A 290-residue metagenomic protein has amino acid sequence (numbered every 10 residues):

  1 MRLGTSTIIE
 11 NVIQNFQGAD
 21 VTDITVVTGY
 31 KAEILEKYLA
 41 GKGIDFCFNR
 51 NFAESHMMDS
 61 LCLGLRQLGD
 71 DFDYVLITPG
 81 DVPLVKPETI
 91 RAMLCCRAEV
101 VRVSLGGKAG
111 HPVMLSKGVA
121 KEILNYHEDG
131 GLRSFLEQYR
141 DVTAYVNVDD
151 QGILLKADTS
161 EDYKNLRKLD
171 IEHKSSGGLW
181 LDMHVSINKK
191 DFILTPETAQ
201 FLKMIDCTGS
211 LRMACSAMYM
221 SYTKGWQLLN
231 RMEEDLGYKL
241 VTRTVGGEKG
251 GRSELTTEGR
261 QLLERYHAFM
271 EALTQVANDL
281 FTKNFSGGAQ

Functional and structural regions predicted by a protein language model:
M1-E33: N-terminal glycine-rich phosphate-binding loop and ensuing alpha1 helix
F46, A53-K121: Conserved beta-loop-beta/alpha segment of the NTase-like Rossmann-fold superfamily that binds/positions NTPs
H127-L181: Conserved alpha/beta core of the MobA/IspD/sugar-nucleotide pyrophosphorylase nucleotidyltransferase superfamily
T208-A214: Short helix-boundary/capping micro-motifs
Y219-S221: Central "turn" residue of the DNA-binding helix-turn-helix
E234-K239: Residue cluster at the C-terminal edge of the helix-turn-helix DNA-binding motif
R243-A268: Basic, amphipathic "hinge/linker" alpha-helix immediately C-terminal to the N-terminal HTH DNA-binding motif
R260-Q290: Helix-turn-helix/homeodomain-like alpha-helical modules used for DNA recognition and transcription-factor dimerization
